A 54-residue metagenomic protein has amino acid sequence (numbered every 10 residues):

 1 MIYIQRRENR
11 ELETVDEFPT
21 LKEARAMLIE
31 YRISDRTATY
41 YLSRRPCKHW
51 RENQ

Functional and structural regions predicted by a protein language model:
M1-E30: N-terminal acidic leader/helix
E13, R25, I29-Q54: Short, mixed-charge low-complexity intrinsically disordered segments
